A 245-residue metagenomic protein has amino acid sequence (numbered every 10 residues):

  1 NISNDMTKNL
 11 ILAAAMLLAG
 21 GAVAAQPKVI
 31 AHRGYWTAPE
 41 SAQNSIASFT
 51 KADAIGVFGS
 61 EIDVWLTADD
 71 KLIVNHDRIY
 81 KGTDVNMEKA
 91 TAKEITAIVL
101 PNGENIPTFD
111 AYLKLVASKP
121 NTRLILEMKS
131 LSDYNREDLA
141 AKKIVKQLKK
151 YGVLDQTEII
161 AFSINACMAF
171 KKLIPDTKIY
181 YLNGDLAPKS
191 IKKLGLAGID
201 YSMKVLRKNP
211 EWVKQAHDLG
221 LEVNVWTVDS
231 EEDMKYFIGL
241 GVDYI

Functional and structural regions predicted by a protein language model:
N1-L10: Positively charged n-region of N-terminal signal peptides that target proteins for export
N4, G21-Q26: Extreme N-terminus of proteins, especially the signal/transit-peptide cleavage junction and the first residues
N9-A19: Sec-dependent N-terminal signal peptides
M16, A24-I245: Phosphate-group recognition and catalysis centered on beta-loop-alpha active-site segments
